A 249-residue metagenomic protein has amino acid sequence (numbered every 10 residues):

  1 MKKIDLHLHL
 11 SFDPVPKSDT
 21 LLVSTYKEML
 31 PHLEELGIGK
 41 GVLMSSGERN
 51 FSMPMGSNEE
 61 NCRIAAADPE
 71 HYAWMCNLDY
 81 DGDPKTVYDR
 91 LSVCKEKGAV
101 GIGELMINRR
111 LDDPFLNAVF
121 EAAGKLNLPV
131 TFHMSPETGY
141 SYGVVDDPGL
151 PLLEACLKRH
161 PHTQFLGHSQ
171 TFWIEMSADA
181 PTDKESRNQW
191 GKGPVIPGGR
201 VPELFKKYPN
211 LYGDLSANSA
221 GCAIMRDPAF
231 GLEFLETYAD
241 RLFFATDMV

Functional and structural regions predicted by a protein language model:
M1-E59: An N-terminally biased module of ancient metal coordination in phosphate/nucleic-acid-related enzymes
K3-L6, V42-S45, M75-N77, G103 (+3 more regions): Active-site neighborhood of phospho(di)ester-bond hydrolases with catalytic His/Asp-centered motifs
H7, L33, C94, I102 (+3 more regions): Conserved, mostly hydrophobic/aromatic
L10, G47-E48, Y80, N108 (+4 more regions): Active-site-proximal loop/turn and secondary-structure-junction residues that shape catalytic pockets, frequently
V15, D112, A223-M225: Active-site-adjacent loop/helix micro-motif of nuclease/hydrolase catalytic cores
L33, A65-P69, K95, L157-K158 (+2 more regions): N-terminal cationic-hydrophobic initiation segments that often serve targeting/anchoring roles
S52-P148: Active-site gating/metal-coordination segments in enzymes
V100-G101, L116-F244: Catalytic pocket-lining loop regions of alpha/beta-barrel enzymes, especially the amidohydrolase/enolase/GH5 lineages
